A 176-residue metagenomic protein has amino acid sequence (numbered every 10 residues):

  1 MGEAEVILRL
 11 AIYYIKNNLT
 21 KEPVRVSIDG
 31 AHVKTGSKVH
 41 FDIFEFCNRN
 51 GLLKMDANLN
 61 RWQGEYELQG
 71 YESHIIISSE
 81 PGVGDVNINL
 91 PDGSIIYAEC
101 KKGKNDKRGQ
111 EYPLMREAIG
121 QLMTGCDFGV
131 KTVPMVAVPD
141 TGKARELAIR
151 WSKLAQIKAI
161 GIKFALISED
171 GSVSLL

Functional and structural regions predicted by a protein language model:
M1-V83, N89-D92: Acidic-basic catalytic patches of nuclease active cores, encompassing PD-(D/E)XK and other metal-cofactor nuclease
A31-K34, I167-L175: A short acidic, often aromatic-flanked loop/helix-cap motif at beta-alpha or helix-coil junctions that lines enzyme
G70-H74, G103-Q110: Surface-exposed cleft-lining segments at the edges of enzyme active sites
V86-K107, G125: Conserved catalytic cores of phosphodiester-cleaving nucleases, focusing on short active-site segments
I95, D106, K143-A144, V173: Flexible, glycine-rich phosphate/dinucleotide-binding loops and adjacent beta-alpha linkers at cofactor/substrate
N105-I119, A144-A148: Active-site-adjacent loop/helix micro-motif of nuclease/hydrolase catalytic cores
E117-D127: Histidine-anchored nucleotide/phosphate-binding helix
C126-G171: Nucleic-acid nuclease catalytic cores
